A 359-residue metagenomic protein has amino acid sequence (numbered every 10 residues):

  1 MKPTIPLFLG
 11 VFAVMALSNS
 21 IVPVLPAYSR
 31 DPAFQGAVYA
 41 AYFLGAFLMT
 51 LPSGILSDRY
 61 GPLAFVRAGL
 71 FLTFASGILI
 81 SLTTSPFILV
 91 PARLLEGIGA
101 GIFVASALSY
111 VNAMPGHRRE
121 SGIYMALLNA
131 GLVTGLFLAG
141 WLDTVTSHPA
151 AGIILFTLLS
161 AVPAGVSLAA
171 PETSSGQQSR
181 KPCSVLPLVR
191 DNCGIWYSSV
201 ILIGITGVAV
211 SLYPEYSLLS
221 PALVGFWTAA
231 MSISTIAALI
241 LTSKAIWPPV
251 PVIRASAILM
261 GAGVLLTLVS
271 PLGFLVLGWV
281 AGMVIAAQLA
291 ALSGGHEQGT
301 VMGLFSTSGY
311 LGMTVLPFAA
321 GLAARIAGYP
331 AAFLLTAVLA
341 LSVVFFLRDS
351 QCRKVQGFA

Functional and structural regions predicted by a protein language model:
K2-Y39, F43, G194, S198 (+1 more regions): Helix-loop boundary and gating motifs at the non-cytosolic
L48, F226-I246: Transmembrane alpha-helices of Major Facilitator/SLC transporters
L48-T84: Conserved MFS/SLC helix-loop-helix module at the cytosolic interface between two early adjacent transmembrane helices
F87-L95, L272-L277: Paired small-residue
A92-A130: Cytoplasmic helix-loop-helix junction between adjacent transmembrane helices in 12-TM secondary transporters
A151-S167, A332-R348: Symmetry-related core transmembrane helices of the 12-TM Major Facilitator Superfamily/SLC fold
P251-Q288: C-terminal transmembrane helical hairpin of 12-TM major facilitator-type secondary transporters
Q298-Y329: A late C-terminal transmembrane helix in Major Facilitator Superfamily
